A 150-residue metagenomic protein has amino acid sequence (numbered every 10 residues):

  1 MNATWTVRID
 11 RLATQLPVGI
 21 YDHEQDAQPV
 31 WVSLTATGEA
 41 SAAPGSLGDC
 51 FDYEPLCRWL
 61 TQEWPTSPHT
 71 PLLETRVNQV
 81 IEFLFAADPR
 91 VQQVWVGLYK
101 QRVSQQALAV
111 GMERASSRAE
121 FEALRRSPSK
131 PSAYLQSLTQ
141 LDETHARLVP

Functional and structural regions predicted by a protein language model:
M1-P150: N-terminal, polar/charged subdomain of small-to-medium soluble alpha/beta proteins
